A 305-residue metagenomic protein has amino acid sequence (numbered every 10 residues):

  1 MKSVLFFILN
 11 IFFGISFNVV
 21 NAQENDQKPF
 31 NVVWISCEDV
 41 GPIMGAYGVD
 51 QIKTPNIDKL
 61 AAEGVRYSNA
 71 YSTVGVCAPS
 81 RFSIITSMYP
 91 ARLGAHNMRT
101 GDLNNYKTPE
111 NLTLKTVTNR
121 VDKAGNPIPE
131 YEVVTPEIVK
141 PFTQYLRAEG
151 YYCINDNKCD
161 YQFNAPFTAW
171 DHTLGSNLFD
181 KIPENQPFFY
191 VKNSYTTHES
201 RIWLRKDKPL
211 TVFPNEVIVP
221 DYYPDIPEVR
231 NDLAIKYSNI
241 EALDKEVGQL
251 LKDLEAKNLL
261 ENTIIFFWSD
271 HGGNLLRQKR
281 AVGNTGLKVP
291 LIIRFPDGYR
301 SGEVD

Functional and structural regions predicted by a protein language model:
M1-P29: Bacterial Sec-dependent N-terminal signal peptides
I8, A78-P79, P90, N185 (+1 more regions): Short, solvent-exposed loop/turn segments at the edges of secondary structure
D26-F30, D39-I52, M98, Y106 (+4 more regions): Active-site-proximal cap/lid insertion segments
V33-S36, R66-Y71, A78, S83-I85 (+5 more regions): Structural recognition of the beta-strand scaffold that forms the well-ordered cores of secreted hydrolase catalytic
W34-C37, G41-E137: Active-site segment of extracytoplasmic enzymes that catalyze sulfate/phosphate-ester chemistry
I57, P141-T143, F179-D180: Short amphipathic alpha-helical segments and helix-helix/interface helices
A61, R147, E184: Anion (oxyanion) recognition and catalysis
I85-M88, W170-G175: Short, hinge-like loop/turn segments at secondary-structure boundaries
